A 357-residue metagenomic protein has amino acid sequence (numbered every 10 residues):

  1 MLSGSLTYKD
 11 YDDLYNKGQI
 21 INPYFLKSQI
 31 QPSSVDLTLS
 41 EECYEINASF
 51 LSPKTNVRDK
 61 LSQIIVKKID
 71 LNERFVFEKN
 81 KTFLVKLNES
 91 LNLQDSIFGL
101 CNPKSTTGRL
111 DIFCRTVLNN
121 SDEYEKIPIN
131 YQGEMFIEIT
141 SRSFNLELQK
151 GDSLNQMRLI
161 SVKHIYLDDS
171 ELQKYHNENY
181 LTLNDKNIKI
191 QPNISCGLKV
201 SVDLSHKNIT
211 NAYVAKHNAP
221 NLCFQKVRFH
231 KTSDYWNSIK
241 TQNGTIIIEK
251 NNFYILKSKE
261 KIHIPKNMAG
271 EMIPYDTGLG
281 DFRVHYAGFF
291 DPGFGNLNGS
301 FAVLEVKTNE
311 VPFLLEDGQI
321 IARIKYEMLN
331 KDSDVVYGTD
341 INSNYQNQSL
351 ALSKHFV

Functional and structural regions predicted by a protein language model:
M1-V357: DUTPase catalytic domain/fold
